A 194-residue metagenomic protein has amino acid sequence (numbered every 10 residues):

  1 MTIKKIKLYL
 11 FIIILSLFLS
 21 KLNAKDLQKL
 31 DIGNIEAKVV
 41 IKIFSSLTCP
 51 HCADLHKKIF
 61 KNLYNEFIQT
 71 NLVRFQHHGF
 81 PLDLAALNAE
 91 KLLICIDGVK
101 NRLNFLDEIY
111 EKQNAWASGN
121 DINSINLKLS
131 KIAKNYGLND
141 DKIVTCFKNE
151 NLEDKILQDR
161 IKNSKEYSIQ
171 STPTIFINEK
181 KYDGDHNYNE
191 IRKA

Functional and structural regions predicted by a protein language model:
M1-D83, L87, K134, L152-Y167: Extracytoplasmic thiol/disulfide redox context detector
P81-S171, F176-N189, K193: Cysteine-centric redox/oxidoreductase cores and disulfide-bonded domains
